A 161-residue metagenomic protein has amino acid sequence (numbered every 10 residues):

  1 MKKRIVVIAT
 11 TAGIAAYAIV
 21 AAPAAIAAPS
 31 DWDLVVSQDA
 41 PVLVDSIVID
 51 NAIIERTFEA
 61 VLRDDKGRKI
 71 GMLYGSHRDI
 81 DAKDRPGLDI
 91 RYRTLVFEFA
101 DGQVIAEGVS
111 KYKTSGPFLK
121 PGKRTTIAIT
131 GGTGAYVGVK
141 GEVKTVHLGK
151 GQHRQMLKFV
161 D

Functional and structural regions predicted by a protein language model:
K2-A9, Y17-D161: Targeting-peptide/extracellular-domain and disordered-appendage signature
